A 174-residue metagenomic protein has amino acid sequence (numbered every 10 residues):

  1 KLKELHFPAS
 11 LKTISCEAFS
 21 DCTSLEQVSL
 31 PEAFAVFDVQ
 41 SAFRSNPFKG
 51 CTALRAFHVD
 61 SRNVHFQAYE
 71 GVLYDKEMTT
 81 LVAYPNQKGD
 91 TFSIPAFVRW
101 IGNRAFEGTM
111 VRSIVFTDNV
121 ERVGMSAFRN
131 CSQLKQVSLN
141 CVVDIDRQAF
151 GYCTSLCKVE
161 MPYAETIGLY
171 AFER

Functional and structural regions predicted by a protein language model:
K1-T13, C22-Q40, C51-V72, K76-T79 (+4 more regions): Structural signature of tandem-repeat unit edges
S15-S20, S45-N46, V82, G102-A105 (+3 more regions): Consensus positions within tandem repeat domains that build extended binding/scaffold surfaces
S45-A53, E173-R174: Beta-strand repeat architectures
